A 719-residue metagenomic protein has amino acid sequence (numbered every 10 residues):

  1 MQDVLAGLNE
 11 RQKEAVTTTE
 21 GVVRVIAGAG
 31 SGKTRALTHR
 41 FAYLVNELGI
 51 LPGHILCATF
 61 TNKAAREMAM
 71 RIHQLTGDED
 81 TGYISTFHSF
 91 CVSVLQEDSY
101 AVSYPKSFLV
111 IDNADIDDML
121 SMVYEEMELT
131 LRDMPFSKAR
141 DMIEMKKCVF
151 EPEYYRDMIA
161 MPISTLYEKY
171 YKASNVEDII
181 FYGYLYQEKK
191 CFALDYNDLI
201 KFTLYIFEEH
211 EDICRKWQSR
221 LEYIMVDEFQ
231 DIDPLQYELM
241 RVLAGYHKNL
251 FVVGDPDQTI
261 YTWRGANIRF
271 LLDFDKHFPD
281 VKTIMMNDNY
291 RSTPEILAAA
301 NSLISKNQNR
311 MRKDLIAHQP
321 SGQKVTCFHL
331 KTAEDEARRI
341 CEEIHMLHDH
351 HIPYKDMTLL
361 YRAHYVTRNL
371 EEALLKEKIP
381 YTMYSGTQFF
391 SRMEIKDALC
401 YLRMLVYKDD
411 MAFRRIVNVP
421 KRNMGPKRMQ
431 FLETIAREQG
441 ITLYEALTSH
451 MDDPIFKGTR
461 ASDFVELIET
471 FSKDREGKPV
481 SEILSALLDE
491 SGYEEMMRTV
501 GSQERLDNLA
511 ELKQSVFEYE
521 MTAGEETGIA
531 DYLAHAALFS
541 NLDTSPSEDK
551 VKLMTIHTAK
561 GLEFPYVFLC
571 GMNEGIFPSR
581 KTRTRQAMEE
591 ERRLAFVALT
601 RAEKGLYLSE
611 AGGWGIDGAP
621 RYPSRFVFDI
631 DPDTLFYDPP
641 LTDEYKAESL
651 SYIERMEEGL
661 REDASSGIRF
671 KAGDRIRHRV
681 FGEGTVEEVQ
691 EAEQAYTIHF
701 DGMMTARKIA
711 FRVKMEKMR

Functional and structural regions predicted by a protein language model:
M1-P105, V110, D117, C191 (+2 more regions): P-loop NTPase Walker
A6-T17, G21-I26, A36, L56 (+6 more regions): Conserved helicase NTPase motor core
T18-T19, R24, E79-G82, Y100-D198 (+3 more regions): ATP-hydrolysis module of ASCE/P-loop NTPase motor domains, specifically the Walker B Asp-Glu catalytic pair
G21, I50-H54, D80, Y246-N249 (+8 more regions): Short glycine-/polar-rich loops that comprise or flank the Walker A/P-loop and associated switch/sensor motifs
V25, S31-L37, P279-K282, N287-P380 (+4 more regions): Helicase P-loop NTPase motor core
F90-D98, D257-T262, R291, S385-V406: Short alpha-helix plus adjacent loop in nuclease-associated cores
Y170, P353, T367, E371-A373 (+3 more regions): Conserved helicase C-terminal RecA-like lobe
G571-G702, K708-R719: C-terminal accessory regions
